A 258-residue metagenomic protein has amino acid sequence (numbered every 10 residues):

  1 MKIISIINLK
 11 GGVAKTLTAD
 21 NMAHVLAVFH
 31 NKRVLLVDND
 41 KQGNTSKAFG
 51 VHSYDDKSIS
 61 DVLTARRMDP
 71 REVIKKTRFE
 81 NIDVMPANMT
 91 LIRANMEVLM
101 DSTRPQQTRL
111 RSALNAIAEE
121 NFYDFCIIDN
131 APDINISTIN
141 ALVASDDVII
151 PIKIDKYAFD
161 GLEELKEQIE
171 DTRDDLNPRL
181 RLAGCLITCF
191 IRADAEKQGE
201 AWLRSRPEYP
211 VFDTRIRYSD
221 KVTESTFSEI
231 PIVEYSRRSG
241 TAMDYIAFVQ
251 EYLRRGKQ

Functional and structural regions predicted by a protein language model:
M1-Q258: P-loop NTP-binding core
